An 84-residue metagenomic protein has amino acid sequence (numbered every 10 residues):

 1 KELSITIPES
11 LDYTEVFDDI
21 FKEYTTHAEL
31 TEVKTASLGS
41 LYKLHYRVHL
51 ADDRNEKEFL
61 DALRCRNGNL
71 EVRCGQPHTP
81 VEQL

Functional and structural regions predicted by a protein language model:
K1-K34: Canonical alpha-helical transmembrane segment with a positive-inside/aromatic-interface signature
L3, L41-V48: Short, hydrophobic beta-strand segments
S10-L11, H49-N55: Helix N-cap motif at beta-to-alpha junctions
V16-E23, N55-N67: Short amphipathic alpha-helices in soluble, non-transmembrane regions that often serve as interface/regulatory elements
H27-V33, L60, R64-T79: Conserved short beta-strand edge segments in small beta-sheet-based binding/regulatory domains
K34-Y42, G75-L84: Short proline/glycine- and acidic-rich turn/helix-capping motifs at secondary-structure junctions
